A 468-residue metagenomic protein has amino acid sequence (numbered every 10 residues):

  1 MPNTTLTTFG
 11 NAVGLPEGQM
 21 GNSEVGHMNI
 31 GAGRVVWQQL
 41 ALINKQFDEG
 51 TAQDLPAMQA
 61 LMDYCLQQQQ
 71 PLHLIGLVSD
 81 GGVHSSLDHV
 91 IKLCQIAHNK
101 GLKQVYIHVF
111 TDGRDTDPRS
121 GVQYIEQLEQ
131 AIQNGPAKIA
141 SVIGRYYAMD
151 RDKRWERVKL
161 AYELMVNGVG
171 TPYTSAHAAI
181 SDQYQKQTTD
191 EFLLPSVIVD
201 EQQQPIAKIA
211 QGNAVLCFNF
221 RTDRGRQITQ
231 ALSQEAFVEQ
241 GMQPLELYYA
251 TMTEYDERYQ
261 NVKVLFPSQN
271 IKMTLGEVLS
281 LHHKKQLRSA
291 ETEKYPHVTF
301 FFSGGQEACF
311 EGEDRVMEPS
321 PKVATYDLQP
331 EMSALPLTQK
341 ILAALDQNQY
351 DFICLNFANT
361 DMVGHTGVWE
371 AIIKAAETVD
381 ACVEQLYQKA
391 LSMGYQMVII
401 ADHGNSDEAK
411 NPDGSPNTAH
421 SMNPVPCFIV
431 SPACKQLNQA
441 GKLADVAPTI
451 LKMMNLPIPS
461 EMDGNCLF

Functional and structural regions predicted by a protein language model:
M1-F468: Feature captures the catalytic ectodomains and active-site-proximal regions of enzymes that hydrolyze or transfer
